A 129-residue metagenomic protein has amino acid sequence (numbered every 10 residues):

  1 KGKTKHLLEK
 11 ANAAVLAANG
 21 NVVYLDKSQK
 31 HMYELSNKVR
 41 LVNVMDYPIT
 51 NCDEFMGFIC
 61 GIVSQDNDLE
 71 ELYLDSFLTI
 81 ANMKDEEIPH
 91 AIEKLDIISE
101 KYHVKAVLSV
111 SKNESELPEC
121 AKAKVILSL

Functional and structural regions predicted by a protein language model:
K1-V63, L117-C120: Conserved P-loop
V63, D68-L129: Replace "adjacent to P-loop NTPase cores in ATP/GTP-dependent enzymes" with "adjacent to NTP-binding cores
